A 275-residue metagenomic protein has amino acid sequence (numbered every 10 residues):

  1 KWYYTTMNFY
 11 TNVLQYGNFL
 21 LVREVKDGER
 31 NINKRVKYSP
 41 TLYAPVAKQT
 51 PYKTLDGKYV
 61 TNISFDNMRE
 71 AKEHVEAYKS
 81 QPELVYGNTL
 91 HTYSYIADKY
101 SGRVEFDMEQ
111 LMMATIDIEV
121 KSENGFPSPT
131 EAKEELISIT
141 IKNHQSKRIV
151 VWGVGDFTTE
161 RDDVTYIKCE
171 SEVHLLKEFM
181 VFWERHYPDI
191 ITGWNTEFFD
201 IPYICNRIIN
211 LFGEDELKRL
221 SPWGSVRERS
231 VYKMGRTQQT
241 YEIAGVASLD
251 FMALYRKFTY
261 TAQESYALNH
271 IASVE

Functional and structural regions predicted by a protein language model:
K1-E275: The two-metal-ion catalytic cores of nucleic-acid processing enzymes
